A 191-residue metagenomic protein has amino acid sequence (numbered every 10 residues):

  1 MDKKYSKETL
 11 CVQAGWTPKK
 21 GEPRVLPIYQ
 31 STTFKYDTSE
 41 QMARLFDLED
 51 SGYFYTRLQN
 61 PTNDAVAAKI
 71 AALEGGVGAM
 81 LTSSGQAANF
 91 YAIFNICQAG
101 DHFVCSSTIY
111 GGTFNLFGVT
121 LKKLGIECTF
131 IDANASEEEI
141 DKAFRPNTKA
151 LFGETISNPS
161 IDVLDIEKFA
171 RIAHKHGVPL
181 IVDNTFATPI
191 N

Functional and structural regions predicted by a protein language model:
M1-N60, A68: N-terminal "arm"/small-domain region of PLP-dependent enzymes with the aminotransferase-like
D2, C11-T17, A79-N191: Conserved PLP-enzyme active-site core in the AAT-like
K4, E22, D47, L73 (+2 more regions): A generic structural signal for short, solvent-exposed coil/turn residues that cap or connect secondary-structure
Y5, P23, Q59-N63, Y110 (+2 more regions): Generic structural signal for well-ordered, non-membrane alpha-helical segments in soluble metabolic enzymes
L26-I28, T38, I70, F103 (+2 more regions): A broad "ordered helical/assembly scaffold" signature
T38-F90, G112-T120: Conserved N-terminal alpha-helix of the aminotransferase class I/II PLP-enzyme fold
